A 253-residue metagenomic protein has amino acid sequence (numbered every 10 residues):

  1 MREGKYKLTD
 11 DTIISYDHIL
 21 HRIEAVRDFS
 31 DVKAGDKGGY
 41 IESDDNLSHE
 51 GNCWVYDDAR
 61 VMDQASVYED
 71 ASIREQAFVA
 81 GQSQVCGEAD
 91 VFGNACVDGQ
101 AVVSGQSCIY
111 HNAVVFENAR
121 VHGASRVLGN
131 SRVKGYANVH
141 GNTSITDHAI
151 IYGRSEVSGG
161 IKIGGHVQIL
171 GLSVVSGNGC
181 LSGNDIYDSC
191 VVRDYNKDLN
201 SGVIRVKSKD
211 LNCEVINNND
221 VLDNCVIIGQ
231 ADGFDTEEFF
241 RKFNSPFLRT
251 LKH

Functional and structural regions predicted by a protein language model:
M1-N52, D58, D70, Q76 (+15 more regions): Terminal amphipathic alpha-helical/low-complexity segments used for targeting or macromolecular assembly
G141, Y152-H253: Long terminal segments
